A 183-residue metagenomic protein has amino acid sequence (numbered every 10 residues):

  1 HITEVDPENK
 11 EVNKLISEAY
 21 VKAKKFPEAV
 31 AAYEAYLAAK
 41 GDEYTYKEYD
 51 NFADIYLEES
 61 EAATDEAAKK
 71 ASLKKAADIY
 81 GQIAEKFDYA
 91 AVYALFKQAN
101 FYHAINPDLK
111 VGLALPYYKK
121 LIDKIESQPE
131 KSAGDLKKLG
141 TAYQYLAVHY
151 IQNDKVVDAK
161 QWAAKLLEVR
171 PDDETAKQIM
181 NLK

Functional and structural regions predicted by a protein language model:
H1-I2, A35-Y36, I83, L121 (+1 more regions): Canonical positions in the second alpha-helix
P7, G41-E43, D88-A90, E126 (+2 more regions): Short coil turns that delineate tetratricopeptide repeat
V12, T45-E48, V92-L95, D135 (+2 more regions): TPR alpha-solenoid repeat register
I16, N51-F52, Y56-E59, Q98-N100 (+3 more regions): Structural register within alpha-helical repeat arrays
Y20, Y56, A63, Y102 (+2 more regions): Residue at a conserved register position within TPR or TPR-like alpha-solenoid repeats
A23, E59, K70, I105-D108 (+2 more regions): Structural motif corresponding to the intra-repeat A-B loop/turn of tetratricopeptide repeats
